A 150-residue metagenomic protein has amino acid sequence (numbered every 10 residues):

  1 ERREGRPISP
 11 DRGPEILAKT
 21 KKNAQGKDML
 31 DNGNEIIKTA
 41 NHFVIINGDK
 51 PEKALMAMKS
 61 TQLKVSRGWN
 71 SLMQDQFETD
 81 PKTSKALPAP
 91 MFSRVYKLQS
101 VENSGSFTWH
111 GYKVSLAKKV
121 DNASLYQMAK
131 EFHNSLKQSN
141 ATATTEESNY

Functional and structural regions predicted by a protein language model:
E1-E52, G105, G111, K119-D121 (+1 more regions): OB-fold ssDNA-binding interfaces and closely related basic DNA-contact patches used across DNA replication/repair
P10-D11, N23, K59, L63-R67 (+3 more regions): Low-complexity, intrinsically disordered regions enriched in charged/polar residues
K38-A117: Extended serine/threonine-enriched, polar tracts that run as long, contiguous segments within proteins
A123-Y150: Glycine- and charge-rich intrinsically disordered segments
